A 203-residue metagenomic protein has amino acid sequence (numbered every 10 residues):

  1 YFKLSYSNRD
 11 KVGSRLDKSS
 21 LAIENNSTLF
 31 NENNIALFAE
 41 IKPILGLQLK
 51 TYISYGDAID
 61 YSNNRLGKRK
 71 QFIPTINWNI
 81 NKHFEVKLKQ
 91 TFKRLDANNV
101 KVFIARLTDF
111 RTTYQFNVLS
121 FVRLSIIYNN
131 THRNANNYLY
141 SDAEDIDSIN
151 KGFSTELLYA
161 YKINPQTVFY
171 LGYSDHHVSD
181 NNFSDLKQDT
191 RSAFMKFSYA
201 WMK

Functional and structural regions predicted by a protein language model:
Y1-K203: Exposed, low-structure sequence patches enriched in small/polar residues
